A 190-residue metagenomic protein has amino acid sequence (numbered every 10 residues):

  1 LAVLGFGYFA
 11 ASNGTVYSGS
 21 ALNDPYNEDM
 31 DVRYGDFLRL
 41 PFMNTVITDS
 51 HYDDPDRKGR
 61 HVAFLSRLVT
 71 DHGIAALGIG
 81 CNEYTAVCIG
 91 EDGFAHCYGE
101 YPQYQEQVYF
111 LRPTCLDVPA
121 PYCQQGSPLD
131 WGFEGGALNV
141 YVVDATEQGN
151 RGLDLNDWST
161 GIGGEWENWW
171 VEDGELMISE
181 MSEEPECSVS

Functional and structural regions predicted by a protein language model:
L1-G7: Catalytic nucleophile loop
Y8-N13: Short secondary-structure boundary/capping segments
G14-S190: C-terminal and late-domain segments of enzyme folds
